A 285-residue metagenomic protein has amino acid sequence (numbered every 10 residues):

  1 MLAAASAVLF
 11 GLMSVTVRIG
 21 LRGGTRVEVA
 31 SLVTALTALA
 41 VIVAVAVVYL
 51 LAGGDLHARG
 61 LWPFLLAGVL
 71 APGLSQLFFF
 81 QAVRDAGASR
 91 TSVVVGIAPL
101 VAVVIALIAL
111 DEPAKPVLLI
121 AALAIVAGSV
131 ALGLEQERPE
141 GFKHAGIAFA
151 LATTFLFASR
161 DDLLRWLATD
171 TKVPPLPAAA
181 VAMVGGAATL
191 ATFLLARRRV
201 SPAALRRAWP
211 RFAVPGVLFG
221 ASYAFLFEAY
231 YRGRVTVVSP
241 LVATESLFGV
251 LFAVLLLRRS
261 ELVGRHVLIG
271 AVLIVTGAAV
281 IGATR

Functional and structural regions predicted by a protein language model:
M1-G11, D55-P72, L110-V126, V173-A188 (+1 more regions): Structural signature of hydrophobic alpha-helical transmembrane segments
M1-L66, Q76-A86, L134-F149, G185-V214 (+4 more regions): Membrane-interface interhelical linkers
A7, S31-A35, V95-G96, L118 (+6 more regions): Residue-level recognition of transmembrane alpha-helices in multi-pass small-molecule transporters/permeases
G11, V15, V43, V69-G73 (+10 more regions): Hydrophobic/small/kink-forming positions within alpha-helical transmembrane segments of polytopic membrane proteins
T37-A44, V94-A109, L123, G185-T189 (+3 more regions): Alpha-helical transmembrane segments of compact multi-pass small-molecule transporters, enriched in specific families
A40-I42, V103-L107, P116-Q136, F252 (+1 more regions): Hydrophobic transmembrane alpha-helices of multi-pass small-molecule transport proteins
I42-A52, V101-L118, T154-T169, L218-V235 (+1 more regions): Hydrophobic alpha-helical transmembrane segments in multi-pass integral membrane proteins
G146-D161, A182-G186, V217: Alpha-helical transmembrane segments of multi-pass integral membrane proteins
